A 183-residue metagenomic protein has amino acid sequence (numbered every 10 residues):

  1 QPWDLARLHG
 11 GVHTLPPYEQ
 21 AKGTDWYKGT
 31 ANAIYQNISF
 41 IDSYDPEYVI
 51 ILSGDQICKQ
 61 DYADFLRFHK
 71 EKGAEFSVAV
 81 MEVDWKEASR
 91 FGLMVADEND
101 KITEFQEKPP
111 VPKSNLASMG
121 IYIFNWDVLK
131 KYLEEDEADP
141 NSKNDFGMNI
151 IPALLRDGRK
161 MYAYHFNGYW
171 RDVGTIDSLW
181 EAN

Functional and structural regions predicted by a protein language model:
Q1-F68, A96: Conserved N-terminal catalytic core of the sugar/cofactor nucleotidyltransferase
G10-V12, F91-G92, M119, R159: Change "...and in nucleic-acid phosphodiester-cleaving endonucleases..." to "...and in nucleic-acid processing enzymes
L15-P17, A79, Y164-F166: Conserved beta-strand termini and adjacent loop/short-helix elements that scaffold enzyme active sites in alpha/beta
A21, Q56, D84-W85, Y169-W170: Short histidine/acidic/glycine/proline-rich micro-motifs that form metal- and phosphate-coordinating active-site loops
K22-Y27, A88-S89, S114, D172-T175: Short, solvent-exposed polar/charged micro-motifs at secondary-structure junctions
D42, P46, I50, I57 (+1 more regions): Catalytic-core segments of class I nucleotidyltransferases/pyrophosphorylases that form NMP-activated intermediates
K59-D127: Conserved core of the sugar-phosphate nucleotidyltransferase
